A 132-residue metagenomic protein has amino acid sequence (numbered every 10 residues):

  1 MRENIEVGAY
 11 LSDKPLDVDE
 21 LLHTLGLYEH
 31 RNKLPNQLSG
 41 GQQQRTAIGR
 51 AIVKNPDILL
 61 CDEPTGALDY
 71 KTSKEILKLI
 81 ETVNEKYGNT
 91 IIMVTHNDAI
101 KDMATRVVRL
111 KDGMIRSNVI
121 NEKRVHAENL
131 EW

Functional and structural regions predicted by a protein language model:
R2-Y10: Short helical segment in ABC ATPase nucleotide-binding domains corresponding to the A-loop/adjacent helical element
E6, K14-H30: Conserved ABC ATPase "signature" region
L34-Q44: Conserved ABC ATPase signature
I48: Hydrophobic anchor residue at the start of the ABC signature
N55: Conserved catalytic motifs of ABC-family nucleotide-binding domains
L59-D62: Catalytic Walker B motif of ABC-type/P-loop ATPase nucleotide-binding domains
Y70-T72: Helix N-cap at the start of a conserved alpha-helix in ABC-type nucleotide-binding domains
